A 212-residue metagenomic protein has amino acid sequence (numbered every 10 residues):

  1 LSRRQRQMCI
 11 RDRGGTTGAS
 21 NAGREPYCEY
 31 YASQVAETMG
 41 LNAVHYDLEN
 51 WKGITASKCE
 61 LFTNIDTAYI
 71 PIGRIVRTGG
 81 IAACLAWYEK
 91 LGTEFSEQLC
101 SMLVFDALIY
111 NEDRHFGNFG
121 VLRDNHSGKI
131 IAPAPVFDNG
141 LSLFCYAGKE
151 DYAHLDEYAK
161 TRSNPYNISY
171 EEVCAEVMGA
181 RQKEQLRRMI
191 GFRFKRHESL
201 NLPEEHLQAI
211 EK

Functional and structural regions predicted by a protein language model:
L1-I10, D47: Single conserved hydrophobic/aromatic residue that forms the stacking wall/gate of nucleotide- or nucleobase-binding
Q5, I54, K129-A132: Conserved catalytic motifs of the protein kinase core domain
R11-T17, E60: Active-site ExK catalytic segment of metal-dependent nucleases
T16-A19, N118: A short, flexible beta-alpha/helix-coil linker loop
A19-H45: A conserved alpha-helical element in kinase catalytic cores
D47-L91: Conserved structural core of kinase catalytic domains
A83-G148: Conserved kinase catalytic-core segment
H126-K212: C-terminal catalytic region of ATP-dependent kinase domains
